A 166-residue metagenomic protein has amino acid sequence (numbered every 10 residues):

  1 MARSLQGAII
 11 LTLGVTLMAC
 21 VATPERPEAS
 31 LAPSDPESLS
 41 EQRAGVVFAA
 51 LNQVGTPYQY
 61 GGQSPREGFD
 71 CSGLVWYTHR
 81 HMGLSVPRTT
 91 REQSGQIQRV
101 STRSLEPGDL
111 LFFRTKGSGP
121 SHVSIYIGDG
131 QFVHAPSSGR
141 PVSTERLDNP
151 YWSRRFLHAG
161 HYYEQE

Functional and structural regions predicted by a protein language model:
M1-I9: Bacterial N-terminal signal peptides that target proteins for export
T16-A19: C-terminal motif of bacterial Sec signal peptides marking the signal peptidase cleavage site
V21-Q42, F48, L84, R99-V100 (+2 more regions): Aromatic- and glycine-rich peptidoglycan recognition patches
R26-S72, G95: Post-signal-peptide N-terminal segment of Sec-exported extracytoplasmic proteins
T56-P107: Catalytic cysteine-centered active-site loop
G108-L110, G130: Structural motif
